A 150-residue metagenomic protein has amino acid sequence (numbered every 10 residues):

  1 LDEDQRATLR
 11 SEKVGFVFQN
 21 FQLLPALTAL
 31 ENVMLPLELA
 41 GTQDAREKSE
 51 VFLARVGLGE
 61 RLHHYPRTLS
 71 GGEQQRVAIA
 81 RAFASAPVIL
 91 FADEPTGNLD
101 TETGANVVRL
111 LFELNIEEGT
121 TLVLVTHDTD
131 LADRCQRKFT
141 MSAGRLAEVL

Functional and structural regions predicted by a protein language model:
L1-M141: ABC family nucleotide-binding domain
K138-L150: H-loop (His-switch) and adjacent beta-strand-loop-beta switch element of ABC-type ATPase nucleotide-binding domains
